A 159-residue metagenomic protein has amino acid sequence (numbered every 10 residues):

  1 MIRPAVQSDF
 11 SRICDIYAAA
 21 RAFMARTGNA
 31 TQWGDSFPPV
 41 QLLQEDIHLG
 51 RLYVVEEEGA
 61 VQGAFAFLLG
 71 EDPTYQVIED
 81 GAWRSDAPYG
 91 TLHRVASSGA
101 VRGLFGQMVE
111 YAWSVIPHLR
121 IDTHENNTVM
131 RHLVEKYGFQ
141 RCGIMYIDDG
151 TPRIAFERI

Functional and structural regions predicted by a protein language model:
M1-D15: A short beta-loop-alpha structural element at the N-terminal edge of CoA-dependent acyl/N-acetyltransferase catalytic
R21-Q41: Conserved GNAT-fold acetyl-CoA-binding loop/helix
L42-V54, E71-P73: A short helix-loop-beta-strand connector motif used in the catalytic cores of GNAT acetyltransferases and, in some
V54, A60-E71: Conserved beta-strand in the GNAT
A66-A100: Conserved acyl-donor/pantetheine-binding loop and adjacent beta-alpha core of acyl/acetyltransferases and related
S97-S114, H132-K136: Conserved acetyl-CoA-binding loop-helix of GNAT-fold acetyltransferases
G106, N126-G143, T151: Conserved active-site alpha-helix within GNAT-family acetyltransferase domains
S114-N126: Conserved GNAT acetyl-CoA-binding A-motif
